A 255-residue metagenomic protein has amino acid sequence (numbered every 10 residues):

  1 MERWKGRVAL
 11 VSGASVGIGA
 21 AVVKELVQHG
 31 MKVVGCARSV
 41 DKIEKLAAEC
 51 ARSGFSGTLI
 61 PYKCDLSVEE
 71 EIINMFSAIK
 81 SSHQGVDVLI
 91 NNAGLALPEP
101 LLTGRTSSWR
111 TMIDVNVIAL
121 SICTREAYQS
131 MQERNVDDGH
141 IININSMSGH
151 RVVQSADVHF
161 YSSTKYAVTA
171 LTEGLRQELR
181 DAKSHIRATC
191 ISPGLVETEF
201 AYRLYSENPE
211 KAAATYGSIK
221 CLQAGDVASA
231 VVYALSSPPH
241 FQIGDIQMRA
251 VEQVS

Functional and structural regions predicted by a protein language model:
V8, S15-V16: Conserved glycine-rich cofactor-binding loop
H29-L46: Conserved glycine-rich Rossmann-like NAD(P)H-binding loop of the short-chain dehydrogenase/reductase
D41, K63-N74, T106: The beta1-alpha1 cofactor-binding region of Rossmann-like NAD(H)/NADP(H)-dependent oxidoreductases
P100-L101, S108-T111: Substrate-binding pocket helix/loop in short-chain dehydrogenase/reductase
T124, T164: Active-site helix of classical SDR
S146: Residue(s) in the substrate-gating loop at a strand-loop-helix junction that position the organic substrate next
T189-I191, P209-S255: C-terminal helical subdomain
